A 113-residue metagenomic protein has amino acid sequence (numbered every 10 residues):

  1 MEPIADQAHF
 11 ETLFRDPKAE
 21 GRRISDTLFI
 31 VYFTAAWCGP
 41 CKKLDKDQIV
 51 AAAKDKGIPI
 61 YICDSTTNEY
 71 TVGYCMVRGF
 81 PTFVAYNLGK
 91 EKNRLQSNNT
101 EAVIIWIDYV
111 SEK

Functional and structural regions predicted by a protein language model:
M1-L28, I105-K113: N-terminal leader/targeting and pre-domain segments
P3-D6, Y32-T34, D45, A53-Y70 (+1 more regions): Thiol-based oxidoreductase modules, predominantly thioredoxin-like and allied folds used for disulfide exchange
F10, F33-T34, Y86: Conserved hydrophobic/aromatic "anchor" residues that stabilize well-ordered secondary structure elements
E11, E69-V72: Short hydrophobic/charged patches on amphipathic alpha-helices used for structural packing and interfaces
L28-F29, P81: Alpha/beta-hydrolase fold active-site loops
C38-C41: Short cysteine clusters
G79-K113: Non-catalytic, surface beta->alpha helical segment in thiol-disulfide oxidoreductase systems
